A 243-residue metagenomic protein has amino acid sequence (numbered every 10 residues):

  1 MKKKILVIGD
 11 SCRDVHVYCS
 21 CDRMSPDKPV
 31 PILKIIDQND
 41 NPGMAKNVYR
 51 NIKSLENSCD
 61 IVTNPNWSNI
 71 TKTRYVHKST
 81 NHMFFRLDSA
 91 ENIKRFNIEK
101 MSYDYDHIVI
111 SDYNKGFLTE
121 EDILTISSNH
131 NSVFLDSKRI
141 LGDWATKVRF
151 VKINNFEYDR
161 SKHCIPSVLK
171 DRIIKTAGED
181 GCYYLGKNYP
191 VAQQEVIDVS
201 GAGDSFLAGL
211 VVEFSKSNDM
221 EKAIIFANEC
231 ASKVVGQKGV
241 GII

Functional and structural regions predicted by a protein language model:
K2-I5, R13-I110, E120-D122, I242: Conserved N-terminal subdomain of the carbohydrate kinase-like
L6-I8, R86, H107-S111, F134 (+2 more regions): Structural motif
G9, K53, T63, S137 (+1 more regions): Short beta-strand/turn micro-motifs composed of small residues that flank or help shape donor/cofactor-binding pockets
D10-S11, Y113, S205: Active-site metal-binding loops of divalent metal-dependent hydrolases
E91, D104-H107, E121-K147, R160-I243: Conserved phosphate-binding/catalytic region of the ribokinase-like
N92-K94, K115-F117, D159: Short, small-residue-enriched loops and turns at beta-alpha junctions that line or gate enzyme active sites
D112-T119, D136: Active-site glycine- and acidic-residue-rich loops that bind and position anionic ligands or nucleotide-like cofactors
R149-N155: A short beta-strand/loop micro-motif in the catalytic core of glycosyltransferases that engages the nucleotide-sugar
